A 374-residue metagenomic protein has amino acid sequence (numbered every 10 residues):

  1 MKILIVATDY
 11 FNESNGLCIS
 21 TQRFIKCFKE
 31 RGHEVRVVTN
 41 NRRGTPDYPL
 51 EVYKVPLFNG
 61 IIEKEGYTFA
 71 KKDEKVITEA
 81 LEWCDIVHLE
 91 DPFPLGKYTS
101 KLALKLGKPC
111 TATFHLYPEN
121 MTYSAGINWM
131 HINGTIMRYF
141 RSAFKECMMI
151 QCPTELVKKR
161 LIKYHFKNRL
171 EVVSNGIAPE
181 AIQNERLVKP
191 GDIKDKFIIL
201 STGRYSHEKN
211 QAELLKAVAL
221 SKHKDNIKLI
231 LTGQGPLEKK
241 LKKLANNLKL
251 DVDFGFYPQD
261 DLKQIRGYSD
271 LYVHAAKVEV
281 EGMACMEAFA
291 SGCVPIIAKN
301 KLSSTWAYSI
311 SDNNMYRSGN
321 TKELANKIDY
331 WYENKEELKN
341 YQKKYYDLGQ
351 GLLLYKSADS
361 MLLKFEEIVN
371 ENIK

Functional and structural regions predicted by a protein language model:
N41, L156, G176: Carbohydrate-associated surface elements
L81, F256-Y257, Q264-S269: Short alpha-helical donor nucleotide-sugar binding micro-motif in glycosyltransferases
P92, K277: Aromatic "clamp/platform" in nucleotide-sugar-dependent glycosyltransferases that forms part of the donor/acceptor
K105, I132-M149, Y164: Membrane-proximal helix-turn-helix segments that form the acceptor-binding/catalytic region of lipid-linked
G191-V218: Conserved donor-binding/catalytic core segment of Leloir-type glycosyltransferases
K239-P258: Nucleotide-activated donor-binding/catalytic signature segment of Leloir-type glycosyltransferases, i.e., the conserved
V294-A298: Short hydrophobic beta-strand element within catalytic cores of glycosyltransferases and related nucleotide-activated
N313-T321, Y330-K335: Conserved acidic donor-binding segment of nucleotide-sugar-dependent glycosyltransferases
